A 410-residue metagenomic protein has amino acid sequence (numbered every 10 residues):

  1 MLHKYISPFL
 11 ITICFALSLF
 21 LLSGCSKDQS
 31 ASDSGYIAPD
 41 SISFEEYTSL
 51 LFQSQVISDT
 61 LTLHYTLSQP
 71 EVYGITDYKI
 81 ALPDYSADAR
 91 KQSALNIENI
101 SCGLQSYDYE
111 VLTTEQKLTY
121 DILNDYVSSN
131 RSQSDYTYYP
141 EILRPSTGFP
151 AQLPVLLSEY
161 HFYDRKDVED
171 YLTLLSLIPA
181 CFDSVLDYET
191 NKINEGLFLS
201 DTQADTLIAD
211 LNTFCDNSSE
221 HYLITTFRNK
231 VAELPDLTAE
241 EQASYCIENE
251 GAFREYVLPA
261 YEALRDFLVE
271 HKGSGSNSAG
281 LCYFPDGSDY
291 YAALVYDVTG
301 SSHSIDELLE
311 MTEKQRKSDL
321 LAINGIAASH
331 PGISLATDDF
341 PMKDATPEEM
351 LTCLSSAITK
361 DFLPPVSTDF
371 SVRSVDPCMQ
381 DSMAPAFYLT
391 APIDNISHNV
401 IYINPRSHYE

Functional and structural regions predicted by a protein language model:
L2-I13: Bacterial N-terminal signal peptides that target proteins for export
L21-G24: C-terminal motif of bacterial Sec signal peptides marking the signal peptidase cleavage site
K27-E410: N-terminal maturation segment of proteins
